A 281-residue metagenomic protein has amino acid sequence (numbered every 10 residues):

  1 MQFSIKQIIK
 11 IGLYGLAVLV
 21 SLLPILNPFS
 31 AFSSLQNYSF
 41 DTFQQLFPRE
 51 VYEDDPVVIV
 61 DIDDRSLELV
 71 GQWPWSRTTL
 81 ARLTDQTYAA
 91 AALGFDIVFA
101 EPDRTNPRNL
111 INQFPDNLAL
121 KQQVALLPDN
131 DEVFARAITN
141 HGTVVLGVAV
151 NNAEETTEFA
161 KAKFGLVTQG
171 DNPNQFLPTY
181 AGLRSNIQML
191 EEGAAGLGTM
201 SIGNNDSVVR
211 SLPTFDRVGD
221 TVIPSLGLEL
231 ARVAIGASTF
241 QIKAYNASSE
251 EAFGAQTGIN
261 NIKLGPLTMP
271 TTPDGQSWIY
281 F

Functional and structural regions predicted by a protein language model:
Q2-W278: Non-transmembrane functional regions of envelope-associated proteins
